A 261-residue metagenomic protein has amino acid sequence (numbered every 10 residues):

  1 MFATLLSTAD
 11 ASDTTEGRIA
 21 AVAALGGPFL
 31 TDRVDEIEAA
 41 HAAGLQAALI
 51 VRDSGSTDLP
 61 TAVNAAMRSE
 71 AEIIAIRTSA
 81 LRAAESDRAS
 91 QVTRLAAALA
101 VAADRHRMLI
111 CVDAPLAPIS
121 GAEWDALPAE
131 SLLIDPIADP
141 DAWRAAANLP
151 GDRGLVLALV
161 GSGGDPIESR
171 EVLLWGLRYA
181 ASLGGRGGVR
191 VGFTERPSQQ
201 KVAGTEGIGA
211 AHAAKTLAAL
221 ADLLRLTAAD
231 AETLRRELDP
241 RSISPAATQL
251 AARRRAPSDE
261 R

Functional and structural regions predicted by a protein language model:
M1-R261: Domain-level signal for soluble alpha/beta catalytic cores
